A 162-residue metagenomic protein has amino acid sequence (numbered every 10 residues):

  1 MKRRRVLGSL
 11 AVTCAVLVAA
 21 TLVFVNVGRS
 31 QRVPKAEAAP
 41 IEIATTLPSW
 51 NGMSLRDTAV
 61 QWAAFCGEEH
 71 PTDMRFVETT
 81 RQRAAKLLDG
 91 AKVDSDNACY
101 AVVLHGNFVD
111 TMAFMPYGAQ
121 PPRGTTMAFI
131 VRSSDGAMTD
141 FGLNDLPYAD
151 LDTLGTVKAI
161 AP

Functional and structural regions predicted by a protein language model:
M1-A15, F24-N26: N-terminal Sec-pathway targeting helices
V6-L10, W50, T80, L146 (+1 more regions): Extended hydrophobic/Leu-rich segments
L22-A36: Sec-dependent signal peptide cleavage junction
V33-N97, I160-P162: Short, non-transmembrane alpha-helical segments in secretory-pathway proteins
P71-F129: Exposed beta-strand-loop-beta-strand "reactive/processing" segments of non-cytosolic proteins
Y117-P162: A short, surface-exposed interaction/processing loop segment used at functional sites
